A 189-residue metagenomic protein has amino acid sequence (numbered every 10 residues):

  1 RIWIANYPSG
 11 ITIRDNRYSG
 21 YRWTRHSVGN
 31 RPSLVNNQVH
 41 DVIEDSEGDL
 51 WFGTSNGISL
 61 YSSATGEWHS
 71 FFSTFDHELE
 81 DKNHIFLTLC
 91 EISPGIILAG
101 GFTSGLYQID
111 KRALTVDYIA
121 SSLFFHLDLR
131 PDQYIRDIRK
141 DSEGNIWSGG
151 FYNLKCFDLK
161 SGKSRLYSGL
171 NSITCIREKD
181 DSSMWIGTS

Functional and structural regions predicted by a protein language model:
R1-S189: Carboxylate-rich, polar loop motifs that coordinate divalent cations or form catalytic acidic clusters
